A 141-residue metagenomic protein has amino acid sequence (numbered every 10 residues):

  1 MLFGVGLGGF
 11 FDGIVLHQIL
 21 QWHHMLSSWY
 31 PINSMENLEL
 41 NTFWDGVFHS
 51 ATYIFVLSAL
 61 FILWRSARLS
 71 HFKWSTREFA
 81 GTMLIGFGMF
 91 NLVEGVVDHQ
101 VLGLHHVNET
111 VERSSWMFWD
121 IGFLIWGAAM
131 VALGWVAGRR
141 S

Functional and structural regions predicted by a protein language model:
M1, T52, W74, F79-G81 (+2 more regions): Hydrophobic alpha-helical transmembrane segments of integral membrane proteins, especially multi-pass transporters
M1-L16: N-terminal signal-anchor transmembrane alpha helix
V5-G9, G86-E94: Alpha-helical transmembrane segments of multi-pass membrane proteins
L16-L26, G95-W116: Interfacial helix-loop-helix junctions of multi-pass membrane proteins
H23-L40: Perimembrane loop-to-helix junctions flanking transmembrane segments
L38-F61, S114-L133: Membrane-interface loop-to-helix entry segments
F61-G86, S141: Cytoplasmic juxtamembrane regions at transmembrane-helix boundaries
G134-S141: Cytosolic juxtamembrane helix at the C-terminal end of the final transmembrane segment
